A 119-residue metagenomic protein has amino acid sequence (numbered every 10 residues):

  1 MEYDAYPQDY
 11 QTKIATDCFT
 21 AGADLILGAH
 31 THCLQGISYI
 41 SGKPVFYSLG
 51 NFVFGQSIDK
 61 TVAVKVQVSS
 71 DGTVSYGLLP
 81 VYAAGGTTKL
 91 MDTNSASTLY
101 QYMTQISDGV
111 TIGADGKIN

Functional and structural regions predicted by a protein language model:
M1-A5: Short acidic, glycine-rich surface-loop motifs adjacent to enzyme active sites
P7-V64: Conserved beta-sheet core of the metallophosphoesterase superfamily
A63-N119: A short C-terminal boundary segment appended to hydrolase-like catalytic domains
